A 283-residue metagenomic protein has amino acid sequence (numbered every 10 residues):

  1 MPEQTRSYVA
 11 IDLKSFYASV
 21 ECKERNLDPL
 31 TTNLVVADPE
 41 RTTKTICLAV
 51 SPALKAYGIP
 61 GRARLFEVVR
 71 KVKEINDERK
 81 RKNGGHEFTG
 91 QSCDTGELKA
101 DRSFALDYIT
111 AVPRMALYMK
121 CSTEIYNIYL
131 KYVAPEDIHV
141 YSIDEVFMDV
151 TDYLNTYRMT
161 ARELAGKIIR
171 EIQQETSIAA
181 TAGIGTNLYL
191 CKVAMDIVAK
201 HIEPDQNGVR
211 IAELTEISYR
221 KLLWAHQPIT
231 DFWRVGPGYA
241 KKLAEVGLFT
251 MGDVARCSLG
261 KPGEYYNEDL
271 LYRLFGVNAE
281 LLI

Functional and structural regions predicted by a protein language model:
M1-L282: Gly/Gly-Pro- and Ser/Thr-rich, intrinsically disordered tail segments characteristic of DNA damage-repair and tolerance
